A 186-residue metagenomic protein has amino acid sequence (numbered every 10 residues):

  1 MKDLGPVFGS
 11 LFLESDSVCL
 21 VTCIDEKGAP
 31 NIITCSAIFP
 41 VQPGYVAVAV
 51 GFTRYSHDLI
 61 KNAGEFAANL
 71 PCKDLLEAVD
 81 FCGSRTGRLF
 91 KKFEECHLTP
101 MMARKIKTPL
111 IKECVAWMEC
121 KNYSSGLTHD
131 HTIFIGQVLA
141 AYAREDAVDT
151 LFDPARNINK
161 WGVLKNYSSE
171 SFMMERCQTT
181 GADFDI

Functional and structural regions predicted by a protein language model:
M1-I186: Basic, polyanion-binding surface patches
